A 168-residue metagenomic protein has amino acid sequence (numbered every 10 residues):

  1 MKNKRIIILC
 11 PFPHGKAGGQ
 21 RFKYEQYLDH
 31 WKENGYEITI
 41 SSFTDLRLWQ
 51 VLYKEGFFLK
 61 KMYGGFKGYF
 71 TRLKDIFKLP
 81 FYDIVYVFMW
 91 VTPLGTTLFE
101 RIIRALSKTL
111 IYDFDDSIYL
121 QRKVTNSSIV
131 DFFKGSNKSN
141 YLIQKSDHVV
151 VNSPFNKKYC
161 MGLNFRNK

Functional and structural regions predicted by a protein language model:
M1-F43: N-terminal subdomain of nucleotide-sugar transferases
I6, V85, V149: Receiver (REC) domain switch-region micro-motif
Q20, F88, V149-S153: Replace "coordinates the UDP/GDP/TDP-sugar" with "coordinates nucleotide-activated sugar donors
T44-K74: A short, charged, and often flexible helix/loop element on the N-terminal side of the glycosyltransferase catalytic
L52-Y53, Q121-S127: Short acidic, glycine/proline-rich loop/turn micro-motifs
F70-Y82, L94-Y112, I118-L120, I129-V149: Membrane-proximal helix-turn-helix segments that form the acceptor-binding/catalytic region of lipid-linked
V87-L94: Short His-centered aromatic/hydrophobic patch
K145, N156-K168: Helix-loop-beta element that forms the nucleotide-linked donor phosphate-binding surface in glycosyltransferases
